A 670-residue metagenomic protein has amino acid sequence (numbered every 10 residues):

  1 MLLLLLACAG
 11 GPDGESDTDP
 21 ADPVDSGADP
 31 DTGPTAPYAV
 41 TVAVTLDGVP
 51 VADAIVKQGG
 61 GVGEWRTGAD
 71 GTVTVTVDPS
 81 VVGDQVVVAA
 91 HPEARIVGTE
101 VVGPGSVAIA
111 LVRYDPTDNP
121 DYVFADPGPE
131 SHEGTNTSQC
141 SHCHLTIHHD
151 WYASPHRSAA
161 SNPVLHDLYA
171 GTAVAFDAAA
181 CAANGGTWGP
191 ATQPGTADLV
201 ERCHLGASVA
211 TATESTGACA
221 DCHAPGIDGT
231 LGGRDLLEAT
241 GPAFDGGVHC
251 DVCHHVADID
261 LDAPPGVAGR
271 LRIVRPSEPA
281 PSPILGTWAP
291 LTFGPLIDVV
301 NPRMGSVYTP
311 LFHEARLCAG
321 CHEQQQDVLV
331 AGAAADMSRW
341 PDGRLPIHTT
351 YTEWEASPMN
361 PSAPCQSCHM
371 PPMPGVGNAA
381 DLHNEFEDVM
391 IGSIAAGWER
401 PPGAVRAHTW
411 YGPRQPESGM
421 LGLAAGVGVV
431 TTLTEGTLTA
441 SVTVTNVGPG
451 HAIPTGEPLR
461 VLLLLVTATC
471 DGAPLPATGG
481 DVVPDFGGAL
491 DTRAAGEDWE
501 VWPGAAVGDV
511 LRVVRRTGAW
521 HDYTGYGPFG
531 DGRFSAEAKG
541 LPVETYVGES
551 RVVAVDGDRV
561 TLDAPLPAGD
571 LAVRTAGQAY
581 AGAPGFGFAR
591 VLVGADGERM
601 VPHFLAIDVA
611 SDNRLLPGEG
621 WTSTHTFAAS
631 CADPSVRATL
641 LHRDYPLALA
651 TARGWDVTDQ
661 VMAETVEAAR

Functional and structural regions predicted by a protein language model:
L5-P37: Ser/Thr-rich, Pro/Gly/Ala-heavy low-complexity intrinsically disordered linkers and tails of secreted extracellular
G33-P34, V101-E133: Extracellular beta-sheet/turn segments enriched in Thr/Pro/Gly and aliphatic residues
A36-I55, P79-S80: Structural motif
P50-I55, G60-V77, E100: Short, acidic Ser/Thr/Gly-rich low-complexity loop/linker segments typical of extracellular and cell-surface proteins
V73-V75, V107, W621-H625: Short strand-edge motifs at loop-to-beta-strand transitions and within beta-strands of extracellular beta-rich domains
V82-V102, D115: A short, solvent-exposed loop/turn motif at the edges and junctions of modular extracellular/periplasmic domains
D121-A125, I147-C203, G232-P503, G525-G527 (+7 more regions): Primarily the internal scaffold of c-type cytochrome electron-transfer domains, especially repeated/multiheme c-type
R533-A581: Small/polar beta-strand repeat architecture
